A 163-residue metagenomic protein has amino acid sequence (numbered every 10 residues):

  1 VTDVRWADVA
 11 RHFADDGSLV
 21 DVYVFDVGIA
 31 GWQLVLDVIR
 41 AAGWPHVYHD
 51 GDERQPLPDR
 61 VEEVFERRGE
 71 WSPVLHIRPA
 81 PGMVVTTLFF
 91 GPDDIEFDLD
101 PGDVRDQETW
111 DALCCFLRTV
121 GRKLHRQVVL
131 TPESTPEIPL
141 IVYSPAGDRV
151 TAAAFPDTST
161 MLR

Functional and structural regions predicted by a protein language model:
V1, D100-R163: Acidic, proline/glycine-rich low-complexity IDRs
V1-V47, F155, L162-R163: Short, extreme N-terminal segment that most often corresponds to the first beta-strand
D8-R11, M83-T86, L117: Catalytic micro-motifs at enzyme active sites that drive phosphoryl/nucleotidyl and oxygen chemistry
R11, P58-R67, L117-R122: Short linear motifs in intrinsically disordered
A14-D16, G91, R122: Solvent-exposed loop and beta-edge segments used for protein-protein assembly and interaction
G17-D26, D93-D103: Short, hydrophobic/proline-enriched secondary-structure or compact coil segments at domain edges
V27-I29, A80-G82, P92, G102-V104 (+1 more regions): Generic structural motif
P45-L99: Short, intrinsically disordered low-complexity segments
